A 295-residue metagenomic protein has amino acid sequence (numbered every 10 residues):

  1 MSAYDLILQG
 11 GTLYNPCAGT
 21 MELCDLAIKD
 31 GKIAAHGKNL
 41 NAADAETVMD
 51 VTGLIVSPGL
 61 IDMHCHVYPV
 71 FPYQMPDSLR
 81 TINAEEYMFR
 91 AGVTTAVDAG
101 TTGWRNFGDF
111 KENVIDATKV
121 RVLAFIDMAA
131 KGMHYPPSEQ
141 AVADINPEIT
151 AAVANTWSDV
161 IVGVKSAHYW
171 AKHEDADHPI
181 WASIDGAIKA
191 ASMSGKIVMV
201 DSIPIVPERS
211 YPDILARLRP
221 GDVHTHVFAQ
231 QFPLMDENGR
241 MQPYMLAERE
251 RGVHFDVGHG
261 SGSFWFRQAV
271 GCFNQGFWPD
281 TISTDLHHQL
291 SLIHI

Functional and structural regions predicted by a protein language model:
M1-G59: Histidine-rich, glycine-flanked metal-binding segment
G11, G31, G53, H64 (+5 more regions): Divalent metal-coordination and catalytic microenvironments
V51-D116: Metal-associated gating/positioning segment near the N- to mid-region
H64-Y68, D201, H226, H294: Histidine-centered divalent metal-coordination motifs
T94-T95, V162, D280: Short acidic/polar active-site loop segments enriched in Thr and Asp
A96-V97, L123, M199, T225 (+2 more regions): Structural detector of well-ordered beta-strand residues that form the stable sheet scaffold of enzyme domains
G100-G108, N113-M245: Histidine/acidic-residue-rich, glycine-tolerant segments that coordinate divalent metal ions
P220, F228-I293: Active-site-adjacent C-terminal substructures of enzyme catalytic domains
